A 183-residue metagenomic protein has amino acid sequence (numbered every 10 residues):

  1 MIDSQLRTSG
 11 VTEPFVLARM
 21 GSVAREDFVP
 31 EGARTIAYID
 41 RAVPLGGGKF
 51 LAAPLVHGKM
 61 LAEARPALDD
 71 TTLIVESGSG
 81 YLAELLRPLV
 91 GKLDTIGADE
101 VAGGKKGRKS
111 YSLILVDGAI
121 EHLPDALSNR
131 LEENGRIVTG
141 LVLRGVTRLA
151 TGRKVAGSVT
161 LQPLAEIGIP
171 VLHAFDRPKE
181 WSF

Functional and structural regions predicted by a protein language model:
M1-G97, R153-D176, S182-F183: Class I SAM-dependent transferase core
D69, L131-I137: Short glycine-dipeptide loop
I74, L115-V116, T139: Redox-cofactor binding/interface segments in oxidoreductases and associated redox assembly factors
A83, L123-D125: Short, well-ordered alpha-helical microsegments
L89, N129-R130, G140: Conserved helix-to-beta-strand junction in the class I
A98-V101, I120, G140-G145: Short, acidic/turn-prone active-site loops that include or flank metal/cofactor- and phosphate-binding residues
A102-I114, E121-H122: A short acidic, Gly/Pro-enriched loop at the edge of an enzyme's catalytic core that lines a small-molecule cofactor
G135-R153: ADP-ribose/adenylate-binding Rossmann-like module
